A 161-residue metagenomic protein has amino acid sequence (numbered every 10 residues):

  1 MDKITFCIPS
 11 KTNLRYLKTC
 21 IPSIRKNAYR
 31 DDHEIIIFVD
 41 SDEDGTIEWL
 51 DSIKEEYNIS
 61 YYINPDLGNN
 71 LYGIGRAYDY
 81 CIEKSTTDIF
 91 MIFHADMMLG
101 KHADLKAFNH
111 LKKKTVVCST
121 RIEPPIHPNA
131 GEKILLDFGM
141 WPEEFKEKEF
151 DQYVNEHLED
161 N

Functional and structural regions predicted by a protein language model:
K3-T5, E34: Cell-envelope/extracellular polymer assembly enzymes that use nucleotide-activated donors
P22-D32: Short, acidic, metal-binding catalytic loop of nucleotide-sugar glycosyltransferases
V39-W49: A conserved acidic beta->alpha catalytic loop
D51-Y72: Conserved donor nucleotide-binding strand/loop of the catalytic core
D66-S85: Glycine-rich, basic loop-to-helix element that forms the pyrophosphate-binding segment of sugar-nucleotide handling
F90: Short aromatic/hydrophobic "clamp" motif used to bind/position activated sugar donors
H94-M98: The conserved acidic donor/metal-binding loop of glycosyltransferases
G100-N161: Conserved catalytic core of nucleotide-sugar-dependent glycosyltransferases
